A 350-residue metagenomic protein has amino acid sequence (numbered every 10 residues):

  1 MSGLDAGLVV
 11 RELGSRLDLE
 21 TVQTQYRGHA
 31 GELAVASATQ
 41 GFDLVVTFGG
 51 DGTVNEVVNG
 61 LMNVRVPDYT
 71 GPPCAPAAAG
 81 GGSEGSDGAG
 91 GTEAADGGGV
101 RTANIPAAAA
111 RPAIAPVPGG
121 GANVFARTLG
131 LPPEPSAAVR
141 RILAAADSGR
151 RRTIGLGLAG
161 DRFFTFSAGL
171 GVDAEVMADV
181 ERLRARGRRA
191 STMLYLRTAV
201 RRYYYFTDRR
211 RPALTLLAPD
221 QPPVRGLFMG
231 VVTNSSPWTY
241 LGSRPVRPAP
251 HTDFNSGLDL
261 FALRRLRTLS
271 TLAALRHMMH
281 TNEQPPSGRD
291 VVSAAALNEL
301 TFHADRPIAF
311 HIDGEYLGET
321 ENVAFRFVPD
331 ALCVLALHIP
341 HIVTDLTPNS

Functional and structural regions predicted by a protein language model:
M1-V45, N55, N59, V64-R101 (+2 more regions): ATP/NTP phosphate-donor binding region
T24, M62-V232: Catalytic core of DAGKc-family lipid kinases
D51: Polar, low-complexity loop segments and adjacent catalytic/binding residues used for recognizing and processing sugar
G169, D173, V231-R247, Y316: Glycine-rich phosphate/pyrophosphate-binding beta-alpha loops
D173-V176, V224-G226, P237-G242, T268-L272 (+1 more regions): Short acidic/glycine-rich loop or secondary-structure boundary segments that cap or lie
R184-L194, P237-L266: Gly/Ser/Thr-rich active-site loops/lids in small-molecule metabolic enzymes that frequently grip phosphoryl groups
R210-P212, G226, F254-L258, N298: A generic structural signal for short beta-strands and their flanking turns/coil linkers
A218-P219, R247-N255, A262-S350: ATP/nucleoside-binding phosphotransfer catalytic cores, i.e., glycine-rich phosphate-binding loops
